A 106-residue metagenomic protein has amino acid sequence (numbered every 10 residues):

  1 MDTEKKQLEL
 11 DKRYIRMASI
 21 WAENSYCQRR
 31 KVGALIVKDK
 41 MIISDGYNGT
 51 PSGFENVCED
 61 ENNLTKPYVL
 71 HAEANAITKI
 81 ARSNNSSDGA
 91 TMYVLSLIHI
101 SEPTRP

Functional and structural regions predicted by a protein language model:
M1-S101, R105: Zinc-dependent deaminase catalytic domain
